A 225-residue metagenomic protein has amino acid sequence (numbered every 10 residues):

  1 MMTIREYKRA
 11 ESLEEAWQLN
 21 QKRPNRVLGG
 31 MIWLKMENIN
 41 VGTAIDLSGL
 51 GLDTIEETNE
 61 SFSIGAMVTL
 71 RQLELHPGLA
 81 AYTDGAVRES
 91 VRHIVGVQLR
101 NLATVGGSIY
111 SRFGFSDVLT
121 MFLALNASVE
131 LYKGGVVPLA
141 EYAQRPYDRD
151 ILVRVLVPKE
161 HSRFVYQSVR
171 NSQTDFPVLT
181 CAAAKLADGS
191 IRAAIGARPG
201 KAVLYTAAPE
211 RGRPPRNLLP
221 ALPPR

Functional and structural regions predicted by a protein language model:
M1-R225: C-terminal structural segment of proteins
